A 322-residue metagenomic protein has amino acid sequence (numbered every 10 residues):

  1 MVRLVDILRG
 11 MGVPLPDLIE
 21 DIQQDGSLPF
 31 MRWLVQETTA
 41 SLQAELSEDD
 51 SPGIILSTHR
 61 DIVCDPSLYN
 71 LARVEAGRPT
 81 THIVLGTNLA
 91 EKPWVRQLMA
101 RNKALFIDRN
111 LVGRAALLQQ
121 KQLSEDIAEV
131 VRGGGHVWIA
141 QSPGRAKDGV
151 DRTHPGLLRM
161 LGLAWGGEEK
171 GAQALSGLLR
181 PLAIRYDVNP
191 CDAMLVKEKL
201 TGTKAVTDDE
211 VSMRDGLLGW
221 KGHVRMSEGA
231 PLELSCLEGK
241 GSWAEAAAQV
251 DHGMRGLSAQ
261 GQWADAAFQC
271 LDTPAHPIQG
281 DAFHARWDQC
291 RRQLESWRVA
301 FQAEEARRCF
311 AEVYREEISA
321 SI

Functional and structural regions predicted by a protein language model:
M1, K92-P93, L111-A116, H154 (+6 more regions): Short, structured coil/loop segments at alpha-helix boundaries
M1-G53, H59-N70, V74, R96 (+3 more regions): Membrane-anchoring hydrophobic helices of lipid-metabolizing enzymes
L15, E37-L42, G134, Y186 (+5 more regions): Short secondary-structure junctions and interdomain/linker hinges
D17-D21, N110-L117, D148, L237-A244: Charge-dense, low-complexity intrinsically disordered segments
S27-L28, K92, A247: Alpha-helix initiation and N-capping motif
M31-W33, E37-L232: Soluble catalytic domains of membrane acyltransferases
D187-C191, L195, G202-A205, V211 (+1 more regions): Long, C-terminal catalytic modules of enzymes
M254, S258-I322: Long, low-complexity C-terminal extensions of enzymes
